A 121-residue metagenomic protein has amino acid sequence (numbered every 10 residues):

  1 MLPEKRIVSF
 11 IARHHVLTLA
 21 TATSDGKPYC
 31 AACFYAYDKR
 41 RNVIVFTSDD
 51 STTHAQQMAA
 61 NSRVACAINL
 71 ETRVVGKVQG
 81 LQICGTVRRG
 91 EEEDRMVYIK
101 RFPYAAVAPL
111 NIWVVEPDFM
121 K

Functional and structural regions predicted by a protein language model:
M1-L17: Extreme N-terminal tail/first-helix region
L2, V75-K121: Charged, gly/pro-rich active-site loop segments
I11, Q57-M58, Y98: A generic structural signal for nonpolar/aromatic side chains embedded in well-ordered alpha-helices
H15-D50, M58, A65-I68: Short beta-strand segments
A22-S24, E71-R73, M120: Short beta-turn/strand-loop junction motif enriched in small, turn-promoting residues
S48-T52, A65-L70, E93-Y104: Short acidic (Asp/Glu) patches
T53-G85: Helix-adjacent hinge/juxtasegments
